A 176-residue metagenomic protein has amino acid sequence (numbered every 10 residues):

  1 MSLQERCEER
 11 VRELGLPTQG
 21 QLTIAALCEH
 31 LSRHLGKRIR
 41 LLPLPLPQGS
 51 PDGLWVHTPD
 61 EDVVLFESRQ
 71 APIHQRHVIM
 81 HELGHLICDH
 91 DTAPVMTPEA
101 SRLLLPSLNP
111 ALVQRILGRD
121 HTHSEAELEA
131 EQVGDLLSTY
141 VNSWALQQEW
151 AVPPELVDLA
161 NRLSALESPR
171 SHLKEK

Functional and structural regions predicted by a protein language model:
M1-L27, A93-K176: Metalloprotease/metallohydrolase-associated module, dominated by Zn2+-dependent proteases
A25, E29-I39: Short, well-structured hydrophobic secondary-structure segments
H30-R33, L54-V56, V113: Short secondary-structure boundary/capping segments within folded domains
K37-R76, L83-D89: Active-site scaffold of zinc-dependent metalloenzymes
Q48-W55, R69-M80, D120-Q132, H172-K176: Short, surface-exposed, charge-dense and proline/glycine-enriched linear segments
M80-L83, T97: Short, acidic (Asp/Glu-rich) active-site segment that either coordinates a divalent metal cofactor
